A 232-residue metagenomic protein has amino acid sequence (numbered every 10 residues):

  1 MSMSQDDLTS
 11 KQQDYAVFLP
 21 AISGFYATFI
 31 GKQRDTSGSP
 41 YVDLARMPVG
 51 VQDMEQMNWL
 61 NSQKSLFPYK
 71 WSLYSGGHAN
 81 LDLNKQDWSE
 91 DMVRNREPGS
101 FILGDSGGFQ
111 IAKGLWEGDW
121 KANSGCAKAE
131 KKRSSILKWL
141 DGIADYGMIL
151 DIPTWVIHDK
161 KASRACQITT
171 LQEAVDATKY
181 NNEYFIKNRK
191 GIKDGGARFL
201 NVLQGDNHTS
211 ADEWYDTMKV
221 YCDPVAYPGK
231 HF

Functional and structural regions predicted by a protein language model:
S2-N188: Non-catalytic, usually N-terminal nucleic-acid engagement modules in DNA/RNA processing proteins
S2-Q5, T9-S10, A197-F232: Glycine-rich phosphate/ribose-binding loops and adjacent secondary-structure elements that form binding surfaces
E97, D141-G142, I192-A197, P228-G229: Short helix-terminating capping/connector loops at secondary-structure junctions
T169-D194, H208-V225: Core catalytic architecture of nucleotide-activated donor-dependent transferases building glycoconjugates
